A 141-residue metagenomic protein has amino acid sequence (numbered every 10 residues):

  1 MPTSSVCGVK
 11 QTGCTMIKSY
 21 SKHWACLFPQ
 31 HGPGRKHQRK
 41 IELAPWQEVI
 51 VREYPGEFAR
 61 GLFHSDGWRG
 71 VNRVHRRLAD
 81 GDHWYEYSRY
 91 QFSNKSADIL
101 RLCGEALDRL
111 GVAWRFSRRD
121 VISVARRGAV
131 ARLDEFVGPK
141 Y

Functional and structural regions predicted by a protein language model:
M1-Y141: Internal intein/HINT superfamily modules and their associated LAGLIDADG
